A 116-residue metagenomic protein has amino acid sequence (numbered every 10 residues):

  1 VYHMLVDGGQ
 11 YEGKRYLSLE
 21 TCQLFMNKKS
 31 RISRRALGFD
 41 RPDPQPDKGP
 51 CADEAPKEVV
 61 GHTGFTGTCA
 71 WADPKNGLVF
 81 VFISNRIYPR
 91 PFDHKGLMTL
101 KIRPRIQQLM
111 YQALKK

Functional and structural regions predicted by a protein language model:
Y2-K116: Catalytic loop of the DD-peptidase/beta-lactamase superfamily, centered on the K-T-G motif and neighboring
